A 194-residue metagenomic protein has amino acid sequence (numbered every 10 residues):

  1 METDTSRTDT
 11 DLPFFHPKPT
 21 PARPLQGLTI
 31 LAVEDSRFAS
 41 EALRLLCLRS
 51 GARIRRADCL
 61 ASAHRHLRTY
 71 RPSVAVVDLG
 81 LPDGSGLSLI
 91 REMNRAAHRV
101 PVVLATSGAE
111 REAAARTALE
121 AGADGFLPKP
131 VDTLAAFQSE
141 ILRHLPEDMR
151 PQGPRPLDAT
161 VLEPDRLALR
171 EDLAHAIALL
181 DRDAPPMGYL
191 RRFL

Functional and structural regions predicted by a protein language model:
M1-L31, D35, P154-T160: Non-catalytic signal-transmission and effector/linker regions of two-component phosphorelay proteins
L25-F38, L43-C47, A75: Conserved acidic segment of CheY-like receiver
G51-C59, H66: Short hydrophobic/Thr-rich beta-strand motif most characteristic of the beta2 strand and flanking loop of CheY-like
C59, S85-S88: Acidic catalytic/metal-coordinating carboxylates
Y70-L81: Active-site beta3 strand of CheY-like receiver
L87-R99: Short amphipathic alpha-helix used as the core "switch/output" element in two-component signaling
S88, A109-L127, A135-S139, R143: Alpha4 helix (beta4-alpha4-beta5 surface) of REC/receiver domains from two-component response regulators
P154-L194: C-terminal output/effector regions of signal-responsive regulators
